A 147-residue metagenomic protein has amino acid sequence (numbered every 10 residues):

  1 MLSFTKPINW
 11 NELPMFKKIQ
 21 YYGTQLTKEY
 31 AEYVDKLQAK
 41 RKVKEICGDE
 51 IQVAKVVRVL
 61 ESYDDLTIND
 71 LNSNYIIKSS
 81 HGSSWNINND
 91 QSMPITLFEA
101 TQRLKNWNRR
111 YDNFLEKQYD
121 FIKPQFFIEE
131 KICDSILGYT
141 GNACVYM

Functional and structural regions predicted by a protein language model:
M1-I95: Conserved N-proximal alpha/beta basic substrate-recognition cap immediately N-terminal to, or forming the N-lobe
L71, T96-M147: Phosphate-binding site of ATP-dependent enzymes
